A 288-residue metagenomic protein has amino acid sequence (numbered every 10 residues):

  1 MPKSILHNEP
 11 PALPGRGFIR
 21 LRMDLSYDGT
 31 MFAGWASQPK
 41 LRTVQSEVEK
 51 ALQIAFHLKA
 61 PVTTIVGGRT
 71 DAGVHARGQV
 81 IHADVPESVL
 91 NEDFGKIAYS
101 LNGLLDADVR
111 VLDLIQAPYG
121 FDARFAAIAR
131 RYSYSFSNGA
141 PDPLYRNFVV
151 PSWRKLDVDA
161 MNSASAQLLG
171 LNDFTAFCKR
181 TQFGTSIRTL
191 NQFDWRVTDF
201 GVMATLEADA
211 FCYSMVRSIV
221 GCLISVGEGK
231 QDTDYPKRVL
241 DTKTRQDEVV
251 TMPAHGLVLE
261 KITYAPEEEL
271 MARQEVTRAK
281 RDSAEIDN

Functional and structural regions predicted by a protein language model:
P2-N288: Structured-RNA-binding interfaces characteristic of tRNA pseudouridine synthases
